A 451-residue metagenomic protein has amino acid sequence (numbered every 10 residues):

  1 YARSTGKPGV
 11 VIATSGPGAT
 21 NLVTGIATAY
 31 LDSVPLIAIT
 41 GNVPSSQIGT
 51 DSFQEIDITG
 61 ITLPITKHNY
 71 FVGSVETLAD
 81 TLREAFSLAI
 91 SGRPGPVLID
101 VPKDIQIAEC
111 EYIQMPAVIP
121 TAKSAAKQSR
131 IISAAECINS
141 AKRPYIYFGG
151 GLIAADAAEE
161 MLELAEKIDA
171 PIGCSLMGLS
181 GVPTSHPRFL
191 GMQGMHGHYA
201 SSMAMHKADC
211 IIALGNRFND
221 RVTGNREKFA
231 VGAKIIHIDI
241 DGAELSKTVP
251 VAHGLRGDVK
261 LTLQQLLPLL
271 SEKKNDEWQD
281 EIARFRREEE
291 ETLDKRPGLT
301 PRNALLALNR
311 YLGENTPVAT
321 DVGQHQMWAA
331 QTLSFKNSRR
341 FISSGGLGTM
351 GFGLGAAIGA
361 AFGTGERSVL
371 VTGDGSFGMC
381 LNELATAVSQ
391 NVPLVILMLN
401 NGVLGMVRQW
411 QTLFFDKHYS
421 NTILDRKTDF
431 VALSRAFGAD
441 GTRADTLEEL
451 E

Functional and structural regions predicted by a protein language model:
Y1-K273, A307, Y311-E314, P393-M398 (+3 more regions): N-terminal alpha/beta PP-like core and its mobile active-site loop of ThDP/TPP-dependent enzymes
I39, Q47-Q54, S246-T248, G254-R256 (+2 more regions): Thiamine diphosphate
L98, H237, A319, V371-T372: Generic enzyme active-site microenvironment
L98, K273-F285: Short, flexible loop/turn segments with low-complexity composition
K103, G242, Q324, F377 (+1 more regions): Short, glycine/acidic-enriched loop or turn micro-motifs at the edges of active sites
I107-E111, G181-T184, F285, M327-A330 (+1 more regions): Short acidic/His/Gly/Ser-rich catalytic and metal-binding motifs that mark active-site loops of diverse hydrolases
Y145-G149, P317-D321, D374: Short hydrophobic beta-strand segments
A283-G363: Active-site diphosphate/adenylate-binding microenvironment
